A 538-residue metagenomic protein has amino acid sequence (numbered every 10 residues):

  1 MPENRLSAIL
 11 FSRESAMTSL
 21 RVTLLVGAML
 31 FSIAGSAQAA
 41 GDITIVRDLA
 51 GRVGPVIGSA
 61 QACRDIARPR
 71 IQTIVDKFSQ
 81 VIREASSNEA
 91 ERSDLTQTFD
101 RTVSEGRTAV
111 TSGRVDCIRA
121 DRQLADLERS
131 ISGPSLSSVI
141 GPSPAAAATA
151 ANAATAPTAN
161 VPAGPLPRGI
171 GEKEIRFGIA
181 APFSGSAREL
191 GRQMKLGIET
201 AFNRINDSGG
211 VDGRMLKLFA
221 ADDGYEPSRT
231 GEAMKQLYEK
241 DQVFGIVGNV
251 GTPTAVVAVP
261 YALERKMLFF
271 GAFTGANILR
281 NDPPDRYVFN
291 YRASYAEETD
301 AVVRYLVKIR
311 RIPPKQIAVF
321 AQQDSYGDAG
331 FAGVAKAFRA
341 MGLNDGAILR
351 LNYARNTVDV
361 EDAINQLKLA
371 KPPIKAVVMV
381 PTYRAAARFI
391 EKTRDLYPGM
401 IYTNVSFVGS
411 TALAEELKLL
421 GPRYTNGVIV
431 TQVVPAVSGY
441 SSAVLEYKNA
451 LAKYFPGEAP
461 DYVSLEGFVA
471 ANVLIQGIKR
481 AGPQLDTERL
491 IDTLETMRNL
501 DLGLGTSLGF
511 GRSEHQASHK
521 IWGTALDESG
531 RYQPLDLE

Functional and structural regions predicted by a protein language model:
T23-I33: Bacterial N-terminal signal peptides
I71-A151, Q242: Compact alpha-helical subdomains of small soluble proteins
T111-R114, I118, P162-P165, E189-L196 (+4 more regions): Beta-alpha junction/loop-to-helix N-cap segments that form part of ligand/metal-binding clefts
P142-A148, K453-L465, I475-R531: Segments of small-molecule ligand-sensing domains
A163-G197, A221-P227, V250-G251, Q323-D328 (+3 more regions): Extracytoplasmic "Venus flytrap"
R229-E232, N277-I278, D285-Y397, V437-L445: Extracellular/periplasmic Venus flytrap/periplasmic-binding protein
L237-V250, F270-A272, Q316-A321, K371-Y383 (+3 more regions): Periplasmic-binding protein-like
D285, I390-F468, W522, Y532-E538: Extracellular/periplasmic periplasmic-binding protein-like sensory domains
